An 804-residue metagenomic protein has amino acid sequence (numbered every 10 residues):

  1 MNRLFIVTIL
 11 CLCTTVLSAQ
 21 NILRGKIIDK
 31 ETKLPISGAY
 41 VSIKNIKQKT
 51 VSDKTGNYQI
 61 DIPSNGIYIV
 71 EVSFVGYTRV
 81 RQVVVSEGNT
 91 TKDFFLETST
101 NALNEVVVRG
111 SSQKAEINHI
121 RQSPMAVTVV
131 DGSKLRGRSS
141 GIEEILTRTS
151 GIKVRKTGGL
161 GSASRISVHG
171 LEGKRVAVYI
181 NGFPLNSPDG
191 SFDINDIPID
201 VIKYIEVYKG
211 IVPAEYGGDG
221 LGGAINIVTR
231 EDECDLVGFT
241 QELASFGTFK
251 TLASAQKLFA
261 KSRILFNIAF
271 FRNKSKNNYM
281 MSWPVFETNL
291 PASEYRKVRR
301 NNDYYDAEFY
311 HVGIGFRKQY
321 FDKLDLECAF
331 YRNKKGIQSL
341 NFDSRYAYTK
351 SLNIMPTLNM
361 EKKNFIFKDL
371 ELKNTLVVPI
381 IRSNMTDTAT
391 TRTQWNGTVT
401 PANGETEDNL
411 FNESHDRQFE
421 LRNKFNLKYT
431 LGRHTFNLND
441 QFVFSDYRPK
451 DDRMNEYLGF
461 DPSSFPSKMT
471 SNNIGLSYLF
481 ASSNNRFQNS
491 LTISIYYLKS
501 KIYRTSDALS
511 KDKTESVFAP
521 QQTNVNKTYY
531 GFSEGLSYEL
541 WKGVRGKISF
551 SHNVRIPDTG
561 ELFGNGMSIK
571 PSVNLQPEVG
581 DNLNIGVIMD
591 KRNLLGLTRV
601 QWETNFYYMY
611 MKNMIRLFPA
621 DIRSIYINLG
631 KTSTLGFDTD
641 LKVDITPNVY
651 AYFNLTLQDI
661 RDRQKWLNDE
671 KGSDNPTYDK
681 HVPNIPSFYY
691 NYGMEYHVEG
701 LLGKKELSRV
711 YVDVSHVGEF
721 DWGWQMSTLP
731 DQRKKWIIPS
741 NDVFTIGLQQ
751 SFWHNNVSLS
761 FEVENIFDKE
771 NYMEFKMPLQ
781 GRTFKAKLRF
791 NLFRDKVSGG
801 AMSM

Functional and structural regions predicted by a protein language model:
I28, S42, S73-Y77, E87-R136: Short, acidic, small-residue-rich periplasmic hinge/interaction motif at the N-terminus of Gram-negative outer-membrane
Q59-D61, F183-G210: Short acidic/polar hinge/loop motifs at secondary-structure boundaries that mediate gating or recognition
V127, R138, E143-P184, K203: Extracytoplasmic beta-strand/coil segments of soluble accessory domains associated with Gram-negative outer-membrane
I199-G238: A beta-strand signature from Gram-negative outer-membrane beta-barrel systems, especially the internal plug domain
E242, A260-A347: Periplasmic-side early beta-strands and strand-to-turn transitions of outer-membrane beta-barrels
S262, K547-S551, E578-L635, T656 (+1 more regions): Membrane-embedded beta-barrel scaffold of Gram-negative outer-membrane proteins
G313-R332, S351-E515, Q521-W541, R545 (+3 more regions): Face-selective signature of the C-terminal outer-membrane beta-barrel domain
Y496, Q601, N605-Y610, I627-D721 (+2 more regions): Gram-negative outer-membrane beta-barrel transporters
